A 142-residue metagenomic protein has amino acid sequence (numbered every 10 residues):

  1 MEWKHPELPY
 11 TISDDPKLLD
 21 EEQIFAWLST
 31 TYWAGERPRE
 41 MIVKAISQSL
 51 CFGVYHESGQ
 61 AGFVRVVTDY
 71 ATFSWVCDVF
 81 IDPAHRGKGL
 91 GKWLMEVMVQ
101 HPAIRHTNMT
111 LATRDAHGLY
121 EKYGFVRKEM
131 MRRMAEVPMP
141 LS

Functional and structural regions predicted by a protein language model:
M1-R37, L141-S142: Short amphipathic alpha-helix that is part of the acyltransferase structural core
K44, L50-V64: Conserved beta-hairpin
T68-V76, R86: A conserved beta-turn-beta hairpin within the catalytic core of GNAT-like acetyltransferases that forms part
H85-L94: Conserved acetyl-CoA pyrophosphate-binding loop and the N-cap/start of the following alpha-helix in GNAT-like
I104-P138: Conserved active-site alpha-helix within GNAT-family acetyltransferase domains
